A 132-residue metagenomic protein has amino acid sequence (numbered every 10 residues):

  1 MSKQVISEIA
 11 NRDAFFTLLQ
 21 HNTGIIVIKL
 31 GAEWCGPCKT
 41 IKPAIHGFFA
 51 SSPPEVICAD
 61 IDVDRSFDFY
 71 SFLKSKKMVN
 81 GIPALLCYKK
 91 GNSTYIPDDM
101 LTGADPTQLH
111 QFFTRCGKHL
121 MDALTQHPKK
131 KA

Functional and structural regions predicted by a protein language model:
M1-T17: N-terminal "domain-start" segment that seeds a small globular fold
I6-N11, L30, K42-Y70: Thiol-based oxidoreductase modules, predominantly thioredoxin-like and allied folds used for disulfide exchange
A14-A50: Local sequence-structure signature of Cys/Sec-based thiol-disulfide redox active-site neighborhoods
A14-F15, D68-F69, Q108: Short acidic active-site motifs
F15, V27-I28, I45, C58-I61 (+3 more regions): Structural signal for hydrophobic/aromatic residues that build the beta-strand cores of folded beta-sheet domains
T17-L18, F72-L73, F112: CheY-like receiver
F67-G81: Mid-chain, well-packed structural core segment of small domains
N80-K129: Non-catalytic, surface beta->alpha helical segment in thiol-disulfide oxidoreductase systems
